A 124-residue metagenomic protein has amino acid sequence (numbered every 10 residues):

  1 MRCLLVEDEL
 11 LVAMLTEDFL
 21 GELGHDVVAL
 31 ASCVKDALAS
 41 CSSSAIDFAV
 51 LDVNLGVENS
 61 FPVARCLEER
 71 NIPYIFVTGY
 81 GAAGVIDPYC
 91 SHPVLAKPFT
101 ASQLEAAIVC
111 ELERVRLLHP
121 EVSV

Functional and structural regions predicted by a protein language model:
E7: Conserved acidic carboxylate
L10-A29: Two-component/phosphorelay signaling modules centered on CheY-like receiver
L30-F48: Acidic, metal-coordinating helix/loop segments flanking the phosphotransfer/catalytic sites of two-component signaling
C33, V57-P62: Acidic catalytic/metal-coordinating carboxylates
D52: Active-site residues of response regulator receiver
G84, F99-L112, R116-V124: C-terminal output helix
